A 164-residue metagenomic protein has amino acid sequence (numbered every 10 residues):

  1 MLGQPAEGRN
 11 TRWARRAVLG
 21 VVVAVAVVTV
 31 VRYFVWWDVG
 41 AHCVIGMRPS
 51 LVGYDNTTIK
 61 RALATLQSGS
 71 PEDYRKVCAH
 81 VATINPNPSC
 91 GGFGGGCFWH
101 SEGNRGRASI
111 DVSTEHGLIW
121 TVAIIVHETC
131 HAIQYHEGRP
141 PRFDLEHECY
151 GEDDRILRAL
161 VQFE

Functional and structural regions predicted by a protein language model:
M1-L2: N-terminal intrinsically disordered, acidic low-complexity segments at the extreme N-terminus
A6-A26: N-terminal Sec-pathway targeting helices
V25-H42: Membrane-interface motif at the C-terminal end of an N-terminal transmembrane signal
A41-N104: Auxiliary, metal-adjacent structural segments of Zn-dependent hydrolase domains
M47-G53, D111-H116, H136-P141: Second-shell loop/turn segments in exported
S109-I125: Short pre-active-site segment immediately N-terminal to the catalytic Zn-binding motif
A123-H136: Active-site recognition of the HExxH zinc-binding catalytic motif
E137-E164: Post-HExxH zinc-binding segment in Zn-dependent metallohydrolases
